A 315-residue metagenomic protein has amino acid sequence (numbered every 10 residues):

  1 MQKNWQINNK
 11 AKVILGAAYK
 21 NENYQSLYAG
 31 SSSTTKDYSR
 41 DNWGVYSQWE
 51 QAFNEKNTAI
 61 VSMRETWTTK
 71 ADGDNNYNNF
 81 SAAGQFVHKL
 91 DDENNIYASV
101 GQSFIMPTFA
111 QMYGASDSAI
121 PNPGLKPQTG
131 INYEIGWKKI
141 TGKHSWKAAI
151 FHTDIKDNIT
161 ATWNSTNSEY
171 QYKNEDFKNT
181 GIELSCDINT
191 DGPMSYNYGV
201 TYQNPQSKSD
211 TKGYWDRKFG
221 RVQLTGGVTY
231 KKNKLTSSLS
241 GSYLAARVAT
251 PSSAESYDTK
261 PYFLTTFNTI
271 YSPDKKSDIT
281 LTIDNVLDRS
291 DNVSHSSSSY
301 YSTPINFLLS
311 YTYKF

Functional and structural regions predicted by a protein language model:
M1-N79, A83, V87-K89, K139 (+2 more regions): Face-selective signature of the C-terminal outer-membrane beta-barrel domain
M1-W5, V45-Q51, G84-H88, I135-K139 (+5 more regions): Residues on the lipid-exposed face of transmembrane beta-strands in outer-membrane beta-barrel proteins
N9-V13, E55-A59, F80, D92-I96 (+7 more regions): Outer-envelope beta-barrel architecture signal
L15-A17, V61-M63, G84, A98-V100 (+9 more regions): Membrane-embedded beta-strand positions of outer-membrane beta-barrel proteins
Y19-Q25, E65-T69, H88, V100-M106 (+9 more regions): Transmembrane beta-strands of outer-membrane beta-barrel pores
Q25-T34, A71-N78, F109-S116, N158-N167 (+3 more regions): Outer-membrane beta-barrel translocator domains and adjoining extracellular loop/strand segments of Gram-negative
F53-K56, F151-D154, K173-S252, S272-D278 (+2 more regions): Gram-negative outer-membrane beta-barrel transporters
N75, H88-K89, N94-N95, S99-K156 (+5 more regions): Outer-membrane beta-barrel signature, preferentially recognizing the C-terminal barrel domain of Gram-negative
